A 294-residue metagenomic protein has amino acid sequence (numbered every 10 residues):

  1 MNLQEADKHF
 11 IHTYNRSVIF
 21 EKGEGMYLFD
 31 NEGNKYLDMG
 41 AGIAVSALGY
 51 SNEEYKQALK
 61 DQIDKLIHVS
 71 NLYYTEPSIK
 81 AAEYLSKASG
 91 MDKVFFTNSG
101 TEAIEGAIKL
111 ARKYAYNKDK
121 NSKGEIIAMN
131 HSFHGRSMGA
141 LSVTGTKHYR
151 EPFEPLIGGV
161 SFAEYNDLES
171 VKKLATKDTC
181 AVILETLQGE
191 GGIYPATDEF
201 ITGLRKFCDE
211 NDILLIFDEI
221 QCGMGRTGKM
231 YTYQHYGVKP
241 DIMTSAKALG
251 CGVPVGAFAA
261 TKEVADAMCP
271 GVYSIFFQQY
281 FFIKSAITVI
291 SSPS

Functional and structural regions predicted by a protein language model:
M1-V289, P293-S294: Conserved N-terminal phosphate-binding loop of PLP-dependent enzymes in the Aspartate aminotransferase
